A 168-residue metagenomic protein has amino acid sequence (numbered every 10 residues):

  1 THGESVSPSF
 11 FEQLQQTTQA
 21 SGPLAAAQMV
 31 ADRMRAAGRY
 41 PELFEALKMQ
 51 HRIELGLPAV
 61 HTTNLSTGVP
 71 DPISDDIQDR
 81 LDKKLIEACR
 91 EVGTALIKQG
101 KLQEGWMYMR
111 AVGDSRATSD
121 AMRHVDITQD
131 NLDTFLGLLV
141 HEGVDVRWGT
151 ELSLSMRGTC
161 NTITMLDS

Functional and structural regions predicted by a protein language model:
T1-R110, R116-S168: Long, low-complexity, acidic Ser/Pro- and Gly-enriched intrinsically disordered regions in large eukaryotic
